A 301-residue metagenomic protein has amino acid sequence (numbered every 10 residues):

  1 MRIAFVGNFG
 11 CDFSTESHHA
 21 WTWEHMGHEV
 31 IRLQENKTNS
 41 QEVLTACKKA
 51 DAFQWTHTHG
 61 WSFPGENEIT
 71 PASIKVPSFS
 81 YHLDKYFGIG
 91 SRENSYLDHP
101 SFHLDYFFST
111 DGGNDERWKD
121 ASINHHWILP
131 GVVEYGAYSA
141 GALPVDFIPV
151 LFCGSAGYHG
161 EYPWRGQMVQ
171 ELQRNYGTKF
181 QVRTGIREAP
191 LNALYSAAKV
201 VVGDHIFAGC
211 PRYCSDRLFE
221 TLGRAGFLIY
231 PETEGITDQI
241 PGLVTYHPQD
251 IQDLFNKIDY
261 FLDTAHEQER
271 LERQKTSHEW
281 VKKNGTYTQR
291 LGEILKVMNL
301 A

Functional and structural regions predicted by a protein language model:
M1-A50, W55-T70, S80-L243, T288: Nucleotide-sugar donor-binding catalytic core of glycosyltransferases
D12-S14, V297-A301: C-terminal accessory extensions appended to soluble enzyme cores
V43-A46, L194, K257, F261 (+1 more regions): CheY-like receiver
E188, I251-L254, E267, Y287: Residues at or immediately preceding the N-termini of alpha-helices
V244-Q252, F261-H266: Conserved acidic donor-binding segment of nucleotide-sugar-dependent glycosyltransferases
T264-M298: A charged, aromatic-enriched C-terminal amphipathic alpha-helix characteristic of glycosyltransferases across folds
